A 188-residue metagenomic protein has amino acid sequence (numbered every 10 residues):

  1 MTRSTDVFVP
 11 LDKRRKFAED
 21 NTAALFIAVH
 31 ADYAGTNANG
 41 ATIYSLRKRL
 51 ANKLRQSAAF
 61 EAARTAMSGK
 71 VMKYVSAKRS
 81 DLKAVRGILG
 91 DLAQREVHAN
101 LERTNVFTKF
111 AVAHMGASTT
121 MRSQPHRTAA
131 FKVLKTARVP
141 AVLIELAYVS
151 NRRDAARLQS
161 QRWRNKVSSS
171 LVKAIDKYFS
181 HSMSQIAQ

Functional and structural regions predicted by a protein language model:
M1-Q188: Active-site-proximal helix/loop segments of hydrolytic enzymes
